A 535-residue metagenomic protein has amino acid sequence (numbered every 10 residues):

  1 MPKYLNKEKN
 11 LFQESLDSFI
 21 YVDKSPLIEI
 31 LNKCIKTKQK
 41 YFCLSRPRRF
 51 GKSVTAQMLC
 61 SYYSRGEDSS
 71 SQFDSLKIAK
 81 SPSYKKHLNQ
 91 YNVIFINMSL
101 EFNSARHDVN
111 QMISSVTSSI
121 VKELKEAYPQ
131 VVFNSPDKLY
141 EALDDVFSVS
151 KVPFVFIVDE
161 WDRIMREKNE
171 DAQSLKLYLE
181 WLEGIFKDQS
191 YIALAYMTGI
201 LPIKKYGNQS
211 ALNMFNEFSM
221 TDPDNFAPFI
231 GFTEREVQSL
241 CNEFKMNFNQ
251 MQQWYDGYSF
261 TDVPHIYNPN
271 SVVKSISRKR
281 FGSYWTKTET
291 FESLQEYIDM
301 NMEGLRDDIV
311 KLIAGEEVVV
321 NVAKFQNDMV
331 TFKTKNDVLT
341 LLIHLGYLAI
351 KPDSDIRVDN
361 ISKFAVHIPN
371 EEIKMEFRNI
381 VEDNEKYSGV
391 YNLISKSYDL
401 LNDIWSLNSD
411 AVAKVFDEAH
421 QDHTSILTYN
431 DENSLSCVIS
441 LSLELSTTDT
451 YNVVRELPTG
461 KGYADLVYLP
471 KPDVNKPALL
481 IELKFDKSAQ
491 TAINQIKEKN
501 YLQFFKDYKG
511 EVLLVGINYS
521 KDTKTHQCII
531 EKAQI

Functional and structural regions predicted by a protein language model:
M1-D431: Phosphate-binding site recognition
L143-S150, D449-V474: Active-site metal-binding core of divalent-cation-utilizing nuclease and nuclease-like domains
V155, P477-I481, L513: Structural motif
A172, K176-Y178, F485-L502: Mg2+/Mn2+-dependent nuclease catalytic core
G184-Q189, L194, T340-L348, S440-L445 (+1 more regions): Metal-dependent nuclease catalytic cores in nucleic-acid-processing enzymes, especially RNase H-like/related
H420-V453: Acidic-basic catalytic patches of nuclease active cores, encompassing PD-(D/E)XK and other metal-cofactor nuclease
I439, A464-Y468, P477-K487, K499: Conserved catalytic cores of phosphodiester-cleaving nucleases, focusing on short active-site segments
F504, G510-I535: Domain-level recognition of nuclease-like catalytic cores that cleave nucleotide substrates
